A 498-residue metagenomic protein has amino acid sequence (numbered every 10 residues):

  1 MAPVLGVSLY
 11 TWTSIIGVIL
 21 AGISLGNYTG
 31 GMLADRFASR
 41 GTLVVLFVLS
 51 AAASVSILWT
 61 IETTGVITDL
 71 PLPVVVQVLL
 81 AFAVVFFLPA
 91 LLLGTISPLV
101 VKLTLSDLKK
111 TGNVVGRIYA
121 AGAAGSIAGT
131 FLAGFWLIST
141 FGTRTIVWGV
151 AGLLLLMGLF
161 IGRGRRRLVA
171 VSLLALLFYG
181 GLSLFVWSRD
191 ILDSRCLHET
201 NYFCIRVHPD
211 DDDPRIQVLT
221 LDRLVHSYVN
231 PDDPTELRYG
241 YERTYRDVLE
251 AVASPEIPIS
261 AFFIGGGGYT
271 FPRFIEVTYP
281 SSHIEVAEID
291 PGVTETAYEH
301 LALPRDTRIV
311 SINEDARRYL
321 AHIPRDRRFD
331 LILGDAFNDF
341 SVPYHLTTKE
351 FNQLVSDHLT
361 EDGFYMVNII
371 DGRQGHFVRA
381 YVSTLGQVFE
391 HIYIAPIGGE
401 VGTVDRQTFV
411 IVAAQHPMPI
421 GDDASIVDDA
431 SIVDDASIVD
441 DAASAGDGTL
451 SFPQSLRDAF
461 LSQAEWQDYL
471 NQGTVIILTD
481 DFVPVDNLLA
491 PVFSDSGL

Functional and structural regions predicted by a protein language model:
M1-H198, P209-R215, R223-Y228, R246 (+11 more regions): Alpha-helical transmembrane segments of multi-pass membrane proteins
P89, P234-R238, I264: Short secondary-structure transition/capping motifs
R166-Y241, D247-A253, H391-L498: Soluble small-group transferase modules, centered on the S-adenosyl donor enzyme superfamily
D232-D233, I323, P343-L346: Short, solvent-exposed loop/turn segments at secondary-structure boundaries
L237-Y241, T347, F377: Soluble or luminal CAZymes and related metallo-dependent hydrolases
